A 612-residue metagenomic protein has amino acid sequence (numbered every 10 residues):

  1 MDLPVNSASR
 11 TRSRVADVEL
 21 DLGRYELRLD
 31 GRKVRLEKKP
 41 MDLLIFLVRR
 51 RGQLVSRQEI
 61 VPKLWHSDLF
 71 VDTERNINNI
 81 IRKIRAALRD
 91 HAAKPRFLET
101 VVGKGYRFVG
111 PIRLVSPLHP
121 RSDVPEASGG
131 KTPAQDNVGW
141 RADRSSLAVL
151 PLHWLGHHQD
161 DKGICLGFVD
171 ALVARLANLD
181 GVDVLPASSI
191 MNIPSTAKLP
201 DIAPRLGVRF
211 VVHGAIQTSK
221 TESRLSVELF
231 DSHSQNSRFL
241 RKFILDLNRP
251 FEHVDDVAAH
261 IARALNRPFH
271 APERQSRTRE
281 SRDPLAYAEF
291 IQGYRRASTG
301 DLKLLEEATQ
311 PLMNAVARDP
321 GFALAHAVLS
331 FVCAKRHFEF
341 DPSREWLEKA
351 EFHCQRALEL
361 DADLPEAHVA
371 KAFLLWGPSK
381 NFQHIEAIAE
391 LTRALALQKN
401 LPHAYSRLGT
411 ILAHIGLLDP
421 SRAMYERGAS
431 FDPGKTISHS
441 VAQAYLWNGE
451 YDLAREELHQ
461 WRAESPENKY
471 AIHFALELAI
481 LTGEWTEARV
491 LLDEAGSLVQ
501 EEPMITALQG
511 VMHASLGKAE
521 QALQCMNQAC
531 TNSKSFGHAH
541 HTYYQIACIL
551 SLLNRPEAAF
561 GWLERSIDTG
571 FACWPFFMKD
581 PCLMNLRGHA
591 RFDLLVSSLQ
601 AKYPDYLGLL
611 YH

Functional and structural regions predicted by a protein language model:
D2-V15, L20, V34-R35, L47-G52 (+2 more regions): DNA-binding patch around the recognition helix
T11, D21, L27-R28, R32-R35 (+8 more regions): Acidic, proline/glycine-rich low-complexity intrinsically disordered segments
P40-L43, I84: The N-cap/first-turn positions of alpha helices within or immediately adjacent to helix-turn-helix DNA-binding domains
Q443-L446, A479, A514, H541-Y544 (+1 more regions): TPR/TPR-like alpha-solenoid helical repeat scaffolds
P503-L508, G537-S551, P575-F576: Amphipathic alpha-helical protein-interaction segments enriched in hydrophobic
G510, A514-C525: Predominantly extracellular beta-rich ligand-binding scaffolds that present long acidic/polar faces for carbohydrate
M526-Y544, P556, L563-A572: Non-catalytic carbohydrate-binding regions of carbohydrate-active enzymes
L552, G561-H612: C-terminal non-catalytic interaction modules
